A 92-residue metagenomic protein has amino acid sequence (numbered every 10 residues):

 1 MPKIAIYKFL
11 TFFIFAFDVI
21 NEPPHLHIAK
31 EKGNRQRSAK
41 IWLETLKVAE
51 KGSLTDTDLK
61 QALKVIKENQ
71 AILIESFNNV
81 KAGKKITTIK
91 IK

Functional and structural regions predicted by a protein language model:
M1, S38, L43-T45, A62 (+1 more regions): Low-complexity, intrinsically disordered short peptide segments enriched in small/polar/basic residues
M1-P24: Short, charged/polar N-terminal "headpieces" of proteins
K8-T11, N34, N69-I72: A generic short-segment signal for beta-strand/edge and adjacent turn/coil regions
F17-T57: A short, structured beta-strand/loop element
L54-K92: Acidic, low-complexity intrinsically disordered segments
